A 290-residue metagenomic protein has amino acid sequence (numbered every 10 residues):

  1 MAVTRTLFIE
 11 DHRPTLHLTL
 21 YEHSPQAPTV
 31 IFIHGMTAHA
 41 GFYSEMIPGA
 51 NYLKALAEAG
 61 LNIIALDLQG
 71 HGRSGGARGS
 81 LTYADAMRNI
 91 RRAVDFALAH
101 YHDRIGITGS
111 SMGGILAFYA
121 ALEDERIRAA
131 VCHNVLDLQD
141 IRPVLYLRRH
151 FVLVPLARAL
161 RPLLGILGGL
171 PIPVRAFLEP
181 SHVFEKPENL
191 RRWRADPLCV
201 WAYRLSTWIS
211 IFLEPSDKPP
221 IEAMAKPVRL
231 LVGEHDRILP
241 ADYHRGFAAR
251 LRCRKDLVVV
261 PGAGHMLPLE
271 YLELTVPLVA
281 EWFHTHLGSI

Functional and structural regions predicted by a protein language model:
M1-H23: N-terminal cap/lid segment of alpha/beta-hydrolase-fold proteins
M36-N51: The serine-hydrolase catalytic nucleophile loop
N51-G75: Conserved alpha/beta-hydrolase
G72-R104: Catalytic nucleophile-loop/oxyanion-hole region of alpha/beta-hydrolase and closely related hydrolase-like folds
M112-P197: Alpha/beta-hydrolase-fold enzymes
M224, L230-V232, D236: Short beta-strand/loop motif that positions the catalytic acidic residue of the alpha/beta-hydrolase fold
K226, P240-A249: Short alpha-helix in the alpha/beta-hydrolase fold that links the catalytic acid
A263-V276: Catalytic histidine-centered segment of alpha/beta-hydrolase-like enzymes
